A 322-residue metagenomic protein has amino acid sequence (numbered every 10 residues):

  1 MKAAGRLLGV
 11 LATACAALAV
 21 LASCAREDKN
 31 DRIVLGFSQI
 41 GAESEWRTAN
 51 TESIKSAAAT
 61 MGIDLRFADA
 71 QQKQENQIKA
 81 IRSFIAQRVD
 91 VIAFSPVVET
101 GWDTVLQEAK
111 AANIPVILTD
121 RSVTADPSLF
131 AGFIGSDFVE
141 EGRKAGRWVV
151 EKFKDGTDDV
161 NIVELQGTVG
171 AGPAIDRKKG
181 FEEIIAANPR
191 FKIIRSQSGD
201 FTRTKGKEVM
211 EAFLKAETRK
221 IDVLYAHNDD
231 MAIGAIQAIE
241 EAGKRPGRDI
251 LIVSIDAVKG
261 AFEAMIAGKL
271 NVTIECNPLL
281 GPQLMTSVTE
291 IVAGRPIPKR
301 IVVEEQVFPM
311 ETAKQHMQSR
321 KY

Functional and structural regions predicted by a protein language model:
M1-V34, A59, D64, T104-I114 (+2 more regions): Short, low-complexity disordered leader/linker segments with a strong preference for bacterial N-terminal type II
K29, L35, Q77, I134-D159 (+3 more regions): Hydrophobic alpha-helical segments within soluble ligand-binding/sensing domains
V34-M61, L65-S83, Q87-V89, S95-E99 (+4 more regions): Extracytoplasmic "Venus flytrap"
W46-M61, E141-W148, G172-F191, K205 (+2 more regions): Short, solvent-exposed amphipathic alpha-helices that sit in or adjacent to ligand/effector-binding or catalytic
F67-D69, A125-V150, E164-L165, S196 (+1 more regions): Short beta-strand elements at the ligand-binding edges of bilobed clamshell
F94-A111, F181, R195, G199-E263: Hydrophobic alpha-helical
T100-E140, E151, N161, V258-I266 (+1 more regions): Flexible loop/hinge segments that line or gate small-molecule binding clefts
L165-P173, I184-I185, C276-Y322: Hinge/cleft segment of the Venus flytrap/periplasmic-binding protein
